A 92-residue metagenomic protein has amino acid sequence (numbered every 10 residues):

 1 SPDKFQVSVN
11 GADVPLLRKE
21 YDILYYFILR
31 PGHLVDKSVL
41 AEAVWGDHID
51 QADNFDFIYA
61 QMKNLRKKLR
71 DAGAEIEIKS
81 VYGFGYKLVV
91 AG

Functional and structural regions predicted by a protein language model:
S1-Y21, V81, L88-G92: A structural micro-motif at secondary-structure boundaries
Q6, A12-L16, D22-A60, L69-R70 (+1 more regions): Positively charged, aromatic-enriched patches within helix-turn-helix-type DNA-binding elements, predominantly
P15, A60-G92: DNA-binding patch around the recognition helix
